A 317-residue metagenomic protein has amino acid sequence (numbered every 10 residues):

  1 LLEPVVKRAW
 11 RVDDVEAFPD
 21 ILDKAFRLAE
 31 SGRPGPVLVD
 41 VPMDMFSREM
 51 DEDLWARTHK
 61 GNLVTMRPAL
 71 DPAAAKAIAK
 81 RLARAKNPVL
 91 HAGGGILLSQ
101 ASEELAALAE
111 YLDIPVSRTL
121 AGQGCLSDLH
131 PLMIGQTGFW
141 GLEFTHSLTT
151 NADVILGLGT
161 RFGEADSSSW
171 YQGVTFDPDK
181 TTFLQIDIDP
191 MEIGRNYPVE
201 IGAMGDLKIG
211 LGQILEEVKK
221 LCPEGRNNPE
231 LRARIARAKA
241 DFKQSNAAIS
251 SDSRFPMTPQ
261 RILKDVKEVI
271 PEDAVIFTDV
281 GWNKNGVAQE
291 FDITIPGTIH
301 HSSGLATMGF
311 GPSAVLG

Functional and structural regions predicted by a protein language model:
L1-N227, R237, D265, V269-E272: N-terminal alpha/beta PP-like core and its mobile active-site loop of ThDP/TPP-dependent enzymes
A25, V315-G317: Small-residue hotspot
R237-V315: Active-site diphosphate/adenylate-binding microenvironment
